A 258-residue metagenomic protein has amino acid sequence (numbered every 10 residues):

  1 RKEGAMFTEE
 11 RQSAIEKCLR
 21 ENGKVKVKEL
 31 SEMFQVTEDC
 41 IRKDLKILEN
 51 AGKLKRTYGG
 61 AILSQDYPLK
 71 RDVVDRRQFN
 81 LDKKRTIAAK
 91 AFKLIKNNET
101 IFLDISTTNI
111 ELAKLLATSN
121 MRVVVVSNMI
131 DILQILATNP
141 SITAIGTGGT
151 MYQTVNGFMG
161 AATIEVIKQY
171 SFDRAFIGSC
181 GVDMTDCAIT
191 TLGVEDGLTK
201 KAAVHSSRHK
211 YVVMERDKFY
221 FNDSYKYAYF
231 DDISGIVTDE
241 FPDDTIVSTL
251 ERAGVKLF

Functional and structural regions predicted by a protein language model:
G4-K28, M33, D39-I105, K114-V124 (+1 more regions): HTH-adjacent hinge/linker in prokaryotic transcriptional regulators
F7-S13, K17, K26-L30, Q35 (+3 more regions): Conserved phosphate- and dinucleotide-binding cores of soluble alpha/beta proteins, encompassing both enzyme active
T108: Hydrophobic/small residue at the entry helix of a nucleotide-binding pocket
E111: N-terminal active-site wall of soluble small-molecule enzyme domains
V124-V125, R174: A residue-level structural signature of the nucleotidyltransferase/glycosyltransferase Rossmann-like core
